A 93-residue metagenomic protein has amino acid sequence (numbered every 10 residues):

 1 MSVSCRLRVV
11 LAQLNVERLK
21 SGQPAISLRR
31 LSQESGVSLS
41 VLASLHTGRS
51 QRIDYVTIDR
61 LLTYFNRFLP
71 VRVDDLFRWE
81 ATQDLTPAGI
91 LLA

Functional and structural regions predicted by a protein language model:
M1, S44, D74-A93: Short, charged recognition helix plus adjacent turn of helix-turn-helix-like nucleic-acid-binding domains
M1-R30, E34: A short, Lys/Arg-rich alpha-helix, primarily the initiator
L7, L31-S32, L42-L45, L76: Conserved hydrophobic/aromatic packing and binding residues within compact polymer-binding modules
V16, Q23-A25, L69-F77: DNA-binding patch around the recognition helix
G36-I53: Recognition helix of helix-turn-helix/homeodomain-like DNA-binding domains that insert into the DNA major groove
Y55-D75: DNA major-groove recognition helix of helix-turn-helix/homeodomain DNA-binding modules
